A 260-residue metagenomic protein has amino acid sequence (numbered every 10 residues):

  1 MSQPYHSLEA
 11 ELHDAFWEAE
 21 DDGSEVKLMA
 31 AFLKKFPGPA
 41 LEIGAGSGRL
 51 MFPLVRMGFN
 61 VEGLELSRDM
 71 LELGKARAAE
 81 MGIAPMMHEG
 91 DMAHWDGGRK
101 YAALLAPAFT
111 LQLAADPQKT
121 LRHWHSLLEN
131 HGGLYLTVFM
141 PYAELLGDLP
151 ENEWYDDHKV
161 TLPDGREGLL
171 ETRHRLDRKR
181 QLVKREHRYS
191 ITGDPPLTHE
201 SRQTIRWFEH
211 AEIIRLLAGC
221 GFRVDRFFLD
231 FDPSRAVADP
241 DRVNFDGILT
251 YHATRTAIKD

Functional and structural regions predicted by a protein language model:
M1-G38: Conserved class I S-adenosyl-L-methionine
P37-G46: Conserved class I S-adenosyl-L-methionine
R49-H94: Class I SAM-dependent methyltransferase SAM/SAH-binding core
H94-A103: A short acidic, Gly/Pro-enriched loop at the edge of an enzyme's catalytic core that lines a small-molecule cofactor
A102-D116: A short SAM/SAH-binding and catalytic strip from SAM-dependent methyltransferases
Q118-N130: A short glycine-rich, Lys/Arg-flanked "PGG" loop and its adjoining helix->strand segment in the class I
L136-R215: SAM-dependent methyltransferase
T204-D260: C-terminal lobe and adjacent flexible extensions of AdoMet/dcAdoMet transferase-like proteins
